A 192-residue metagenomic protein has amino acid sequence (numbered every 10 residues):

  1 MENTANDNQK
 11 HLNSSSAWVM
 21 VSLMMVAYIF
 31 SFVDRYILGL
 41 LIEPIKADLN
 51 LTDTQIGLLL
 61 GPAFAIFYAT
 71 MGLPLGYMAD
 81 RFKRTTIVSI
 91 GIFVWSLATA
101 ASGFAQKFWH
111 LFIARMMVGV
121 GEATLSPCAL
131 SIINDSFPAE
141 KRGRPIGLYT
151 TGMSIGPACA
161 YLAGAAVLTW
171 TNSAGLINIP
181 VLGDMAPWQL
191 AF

Functional and structural regions predicted by a protein language model:
M1-V33: Cytosolic juxtamembrane N-terminal segment immediately preceding the first transmembrane helix of multi-pass
F32, Y36, F64-L73, A123 (+1 more regions): Residue-level signature of mid-helix packing/kink "hotspots" within the transmembrane helices of 12-pass Major
L41-T70: Extracellular/periplasmic helix-loop-helix junction of adjacent transmembrane segments in MFS-like secondary
P44, G76-Y77, A166: Membrane-interface helix termini in secondary transporters
N50, K83, F104-H110, G121 (+1 more regions): Helix-breaking motifs and short loop linkers at transmembrane-helix boundaries and internal kinks in secondary membrane
T70-W109: Conserved MFS/SLC helix-loop-helix module at the cytosolic interface between two early adjacent transmembrane helices
I113-M153: Cytoplasmic helix-loop-helix junction between adjacent transmembrane helices in 12-TM secondary transporters
Y149, M153-F192: Helix-loop-helix hairpin linking two adjacent transmembrane segments in secondary transporters
